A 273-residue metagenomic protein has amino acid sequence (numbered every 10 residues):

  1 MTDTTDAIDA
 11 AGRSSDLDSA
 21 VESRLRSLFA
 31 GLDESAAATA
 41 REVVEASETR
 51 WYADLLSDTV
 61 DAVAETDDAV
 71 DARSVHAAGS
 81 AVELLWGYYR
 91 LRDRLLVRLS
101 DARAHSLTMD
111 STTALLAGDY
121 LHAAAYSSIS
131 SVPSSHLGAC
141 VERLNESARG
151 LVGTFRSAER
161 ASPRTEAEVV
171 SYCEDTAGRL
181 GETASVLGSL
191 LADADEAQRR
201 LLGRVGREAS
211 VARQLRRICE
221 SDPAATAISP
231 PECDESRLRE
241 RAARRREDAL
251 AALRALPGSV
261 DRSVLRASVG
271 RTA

Functional and structural regions predicted by a protein language model:
M1-A273: All-alpha prenyltransferase/terpene-synthase fold signal
